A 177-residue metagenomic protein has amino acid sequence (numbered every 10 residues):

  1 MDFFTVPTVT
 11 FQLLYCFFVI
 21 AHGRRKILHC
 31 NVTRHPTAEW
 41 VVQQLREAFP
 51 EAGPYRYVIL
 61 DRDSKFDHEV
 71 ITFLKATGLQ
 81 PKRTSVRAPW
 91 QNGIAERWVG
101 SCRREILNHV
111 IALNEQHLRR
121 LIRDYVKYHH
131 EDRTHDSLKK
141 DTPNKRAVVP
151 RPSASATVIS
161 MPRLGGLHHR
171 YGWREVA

Functional and structural regions predicted by a protein language model:
M1-A177: Charged DNA-binding/catalytic regions of mobile-element recombinases
